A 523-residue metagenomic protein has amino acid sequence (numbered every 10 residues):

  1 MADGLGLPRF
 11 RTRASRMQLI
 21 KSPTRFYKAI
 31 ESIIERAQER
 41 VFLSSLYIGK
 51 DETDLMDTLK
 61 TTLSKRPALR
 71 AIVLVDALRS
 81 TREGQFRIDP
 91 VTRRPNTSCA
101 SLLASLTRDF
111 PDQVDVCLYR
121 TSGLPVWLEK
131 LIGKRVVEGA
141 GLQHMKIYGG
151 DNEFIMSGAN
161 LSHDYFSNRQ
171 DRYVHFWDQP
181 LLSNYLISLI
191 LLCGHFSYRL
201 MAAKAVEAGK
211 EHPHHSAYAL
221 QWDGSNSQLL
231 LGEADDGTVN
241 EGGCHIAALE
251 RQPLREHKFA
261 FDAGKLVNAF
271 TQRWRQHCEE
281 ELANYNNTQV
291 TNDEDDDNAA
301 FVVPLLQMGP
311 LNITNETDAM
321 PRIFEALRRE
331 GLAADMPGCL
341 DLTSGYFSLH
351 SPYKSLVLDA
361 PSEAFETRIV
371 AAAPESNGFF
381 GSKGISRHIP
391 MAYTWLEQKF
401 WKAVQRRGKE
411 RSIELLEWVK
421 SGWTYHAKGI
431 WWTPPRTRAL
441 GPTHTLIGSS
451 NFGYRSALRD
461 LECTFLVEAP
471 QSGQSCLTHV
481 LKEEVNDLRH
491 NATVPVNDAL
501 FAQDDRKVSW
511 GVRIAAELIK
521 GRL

Functional and structural regions predicted by a protein language model:
M1-D109, Q113-K146, G150-L523: Charged, low-complexity intrinsically disordered terminal segments
